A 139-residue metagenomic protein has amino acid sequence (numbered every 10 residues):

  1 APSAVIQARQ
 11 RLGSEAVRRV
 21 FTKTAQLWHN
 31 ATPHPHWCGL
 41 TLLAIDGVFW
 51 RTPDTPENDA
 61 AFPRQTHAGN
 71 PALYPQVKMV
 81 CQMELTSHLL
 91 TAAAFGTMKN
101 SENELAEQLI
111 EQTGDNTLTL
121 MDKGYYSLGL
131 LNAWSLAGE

Functional and structural regions predicted by a protein language model:
A1-E139: Conserved, well-structured functional cores that handle cations and Mg-NTP chemistry
